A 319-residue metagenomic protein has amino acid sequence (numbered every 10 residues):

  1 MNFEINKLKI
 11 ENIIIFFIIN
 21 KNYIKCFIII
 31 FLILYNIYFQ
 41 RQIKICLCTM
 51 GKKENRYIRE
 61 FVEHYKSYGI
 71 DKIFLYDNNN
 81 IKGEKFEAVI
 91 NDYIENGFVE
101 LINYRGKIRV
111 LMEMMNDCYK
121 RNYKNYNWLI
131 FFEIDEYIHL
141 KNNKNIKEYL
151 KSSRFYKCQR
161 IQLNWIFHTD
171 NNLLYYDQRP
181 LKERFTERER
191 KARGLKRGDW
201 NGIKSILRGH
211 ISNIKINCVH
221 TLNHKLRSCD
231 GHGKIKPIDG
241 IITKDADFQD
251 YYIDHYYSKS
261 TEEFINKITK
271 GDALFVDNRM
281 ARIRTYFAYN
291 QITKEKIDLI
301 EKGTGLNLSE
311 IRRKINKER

Functional and structural regions predicted by a protein language model:
N6-R59: N-proximal low-complexity "stem/linker" segments adjacent to membrane-targeting elements
E63-K72: Short, acidic, metal-binding catalytic loop of nucleotide-sugar glycosyltransferases
G69-I70, N125, E133, K157: Short loop/turn motifs at secondary-structure junctions
D71-N80, I102-R105: Short beta-strand/loop segment that forms part of the nucleotide-sugar
N78, G106, E133-Y137, N142: Short acidic donor-binding/metal-coordinating loop in glycosyltransferase active sites
K85-L129, L140: Active-site-proximal specificity loops/subdomain of glycosyltransferases
L111-M115, L140-R319: Catalytic-site signature of metal-activated, phosphate-bearing donor transferases, centered on the GT-A/GT-A-like
